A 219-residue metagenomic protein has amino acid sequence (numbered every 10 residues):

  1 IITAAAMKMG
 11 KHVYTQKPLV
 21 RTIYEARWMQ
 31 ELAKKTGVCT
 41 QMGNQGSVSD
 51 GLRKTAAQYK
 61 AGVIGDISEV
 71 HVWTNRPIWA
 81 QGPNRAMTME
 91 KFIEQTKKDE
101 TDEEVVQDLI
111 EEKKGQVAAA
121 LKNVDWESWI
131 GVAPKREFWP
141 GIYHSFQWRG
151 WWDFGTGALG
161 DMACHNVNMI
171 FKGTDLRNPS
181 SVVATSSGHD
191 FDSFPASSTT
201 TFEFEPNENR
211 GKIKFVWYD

Functional and structural regions predicted by a protein language model:
I1-V48, G62: Beta-strand-loop-alpha-helix segment that lines the small-molecule cofactor/substrate pocket of alpha/beta enzymes
I23-A26, L32-K34, L52, E103 (+1 more regions): Active-site-proximal cap/loop segments of hydrolase catalytic domains
K54, D66, H71-D219: Contiguous beta-strand/loop segments that form the cofactor/metal-binding neighborhood of enzyme cores
